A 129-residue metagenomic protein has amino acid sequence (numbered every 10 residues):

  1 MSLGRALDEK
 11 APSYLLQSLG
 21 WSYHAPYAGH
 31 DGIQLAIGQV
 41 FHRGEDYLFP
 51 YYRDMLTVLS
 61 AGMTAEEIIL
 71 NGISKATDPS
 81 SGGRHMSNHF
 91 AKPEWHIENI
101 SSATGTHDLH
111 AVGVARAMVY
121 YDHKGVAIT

Functional and structural regions predicted by a protein language model:
S2-L3: Mature N-terminal segment immediately following signal peptide/propeptide cleavage in secreted/periplasmic
A6: Positively charged, amphipathic and often flexible ligand-engagement surfaces
E9-T129: Cofactor-binding active-site loop characterized by glycine-rich and histidine/acidic residues
